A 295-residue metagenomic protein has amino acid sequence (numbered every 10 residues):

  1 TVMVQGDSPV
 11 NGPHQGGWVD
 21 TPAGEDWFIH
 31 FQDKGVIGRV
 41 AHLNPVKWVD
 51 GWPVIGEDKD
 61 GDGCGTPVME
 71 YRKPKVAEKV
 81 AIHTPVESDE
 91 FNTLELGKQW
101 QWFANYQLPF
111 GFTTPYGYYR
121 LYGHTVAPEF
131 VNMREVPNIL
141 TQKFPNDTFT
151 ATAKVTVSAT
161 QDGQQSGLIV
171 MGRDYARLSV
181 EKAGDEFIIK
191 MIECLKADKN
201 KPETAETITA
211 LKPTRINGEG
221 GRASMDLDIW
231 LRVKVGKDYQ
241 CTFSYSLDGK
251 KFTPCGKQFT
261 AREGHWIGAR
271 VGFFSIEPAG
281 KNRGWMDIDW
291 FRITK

Functional and structural regions predicted by a protein language model:
T1-K295: Carbohydrate-active catalytic/glycan-binding domains of CAZyme proteins, especially the secreted or lumenal ectodomains
